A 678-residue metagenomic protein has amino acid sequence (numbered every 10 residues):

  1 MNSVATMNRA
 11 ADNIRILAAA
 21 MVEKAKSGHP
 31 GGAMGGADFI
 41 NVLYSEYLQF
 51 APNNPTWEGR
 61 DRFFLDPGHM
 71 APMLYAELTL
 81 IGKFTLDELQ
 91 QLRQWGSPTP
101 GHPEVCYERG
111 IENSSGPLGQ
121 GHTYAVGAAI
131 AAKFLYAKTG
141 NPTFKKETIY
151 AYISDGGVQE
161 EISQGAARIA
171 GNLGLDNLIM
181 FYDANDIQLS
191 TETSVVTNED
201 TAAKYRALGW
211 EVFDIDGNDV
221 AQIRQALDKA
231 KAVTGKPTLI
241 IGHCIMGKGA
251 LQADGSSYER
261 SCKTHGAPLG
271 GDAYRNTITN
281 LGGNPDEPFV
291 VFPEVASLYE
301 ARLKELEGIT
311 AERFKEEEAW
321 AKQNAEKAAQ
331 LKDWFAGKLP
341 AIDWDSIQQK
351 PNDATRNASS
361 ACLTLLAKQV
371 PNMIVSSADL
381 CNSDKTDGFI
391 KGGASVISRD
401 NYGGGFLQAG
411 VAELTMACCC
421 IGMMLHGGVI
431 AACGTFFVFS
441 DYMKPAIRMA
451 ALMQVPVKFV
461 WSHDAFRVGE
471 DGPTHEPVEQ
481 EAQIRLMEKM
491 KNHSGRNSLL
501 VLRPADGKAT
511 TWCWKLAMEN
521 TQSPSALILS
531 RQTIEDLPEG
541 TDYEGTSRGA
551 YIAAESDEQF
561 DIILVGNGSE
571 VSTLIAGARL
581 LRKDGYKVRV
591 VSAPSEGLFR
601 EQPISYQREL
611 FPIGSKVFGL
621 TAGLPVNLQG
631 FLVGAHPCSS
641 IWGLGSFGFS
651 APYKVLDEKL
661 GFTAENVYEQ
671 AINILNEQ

Functional and structural regions predicted by a protein language model:
M1-T148, R302-I528, T533-E535, S592 (+2 more regions): Thiamine diphosphate
V4, F64, G156, T191-E192 (+2 more regions): A generic secondary-structure micro-motif detector that highlights 1-2 residue hydrophobic/ambivalent hotspots embedded
D66, S154-D155, N218, A412 (+2 more regions): Structured loop/turn residues at secondary-structure junctions
Q94-C106, I111, I130, F134 (+7 more regions): Thiamine diphosphate
A151-Y152, M180, S376, F618: Residue-level marker for buried hydrophobic side chains located in beta-strands that build the well-ordered beta-sheet
G156-I162: Short acidic, Gly/Ser-rich segments with clustered Asp/Glu that frequently serve as metal-coordination loops in enzyme
I278-I309: Non-catalytic, alpha-helical, charged scaffold/linker segments that couple or flank catalytic or architectural cores
